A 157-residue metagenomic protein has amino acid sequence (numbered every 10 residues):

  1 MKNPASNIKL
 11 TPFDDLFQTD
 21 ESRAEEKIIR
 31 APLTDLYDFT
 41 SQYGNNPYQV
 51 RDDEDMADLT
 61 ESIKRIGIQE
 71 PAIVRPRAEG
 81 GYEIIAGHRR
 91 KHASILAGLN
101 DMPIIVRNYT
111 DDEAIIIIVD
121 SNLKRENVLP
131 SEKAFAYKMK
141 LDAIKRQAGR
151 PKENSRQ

Functional and structural regions predicted by a protein language model:
M1-R107, A114-N127: Short, charged/polar connector segments at secondary-structure boundaries
L99-N108, A134-D142: Short, surface-exposed, charge-dense and proline/glycine-enriched linear segments
R125-Q157: Alpha-helical interaction elements
